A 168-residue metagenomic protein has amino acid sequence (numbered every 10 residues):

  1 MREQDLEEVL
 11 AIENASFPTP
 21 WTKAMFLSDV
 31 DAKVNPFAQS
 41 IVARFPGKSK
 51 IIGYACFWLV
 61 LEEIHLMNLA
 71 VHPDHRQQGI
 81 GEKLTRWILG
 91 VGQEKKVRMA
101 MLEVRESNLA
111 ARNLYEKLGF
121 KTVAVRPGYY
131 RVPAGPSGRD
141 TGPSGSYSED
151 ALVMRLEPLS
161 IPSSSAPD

Functional and structural regions predicted by a protein language model:
E3-R76, T85-K95, R155-D168: Acetyl-CoA-dependent GNAT
E8, N113-L114: Well-formed, non-transmembrane alpha-helical positions, independent of function
K23, L27, E106, Y129-Y130: Conserved beta-strand edge residues that scaffold enzyme active sites
K83-M99, E116, K121: Conserved acyl-CoA
T85, N108-A111, G128-A134: Short glycine/proline-centered loop/turn elements that form peptide/ligand docking sites
M99, T141, S165-P167: Intrinsic disorder/low-complexity segments
M101-E103, E116, K121-V153: Conserved catalytic-core motifs of GNAT/GCN5-like acyltransferases
